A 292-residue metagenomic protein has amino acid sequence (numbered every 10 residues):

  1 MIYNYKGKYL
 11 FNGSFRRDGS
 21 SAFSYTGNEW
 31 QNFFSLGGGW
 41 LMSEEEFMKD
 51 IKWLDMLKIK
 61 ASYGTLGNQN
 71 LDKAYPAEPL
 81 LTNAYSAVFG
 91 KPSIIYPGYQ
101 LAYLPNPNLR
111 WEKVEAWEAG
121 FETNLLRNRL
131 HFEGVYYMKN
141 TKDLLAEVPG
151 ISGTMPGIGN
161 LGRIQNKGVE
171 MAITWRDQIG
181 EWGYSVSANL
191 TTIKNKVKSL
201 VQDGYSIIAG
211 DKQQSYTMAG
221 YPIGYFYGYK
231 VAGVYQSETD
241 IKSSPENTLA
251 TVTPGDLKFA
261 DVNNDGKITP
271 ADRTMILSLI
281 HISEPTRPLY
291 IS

Functional and structural regions predicted by a protein language model:
M1-Y221: Extracellular/periplasmic, surface-exposed regions of secreted and cell-surface proteins
L10-N12, P92-L125, R129-H131, S215-L279 (+2 more regions): Outer-membrane beta-barrel transmembrane strand signature
I173, L289-Y290: Generic alpha-helical hydrophobic packing signal
P285-R287: Hydrophobic heptad-repeat coiled-coil signature
